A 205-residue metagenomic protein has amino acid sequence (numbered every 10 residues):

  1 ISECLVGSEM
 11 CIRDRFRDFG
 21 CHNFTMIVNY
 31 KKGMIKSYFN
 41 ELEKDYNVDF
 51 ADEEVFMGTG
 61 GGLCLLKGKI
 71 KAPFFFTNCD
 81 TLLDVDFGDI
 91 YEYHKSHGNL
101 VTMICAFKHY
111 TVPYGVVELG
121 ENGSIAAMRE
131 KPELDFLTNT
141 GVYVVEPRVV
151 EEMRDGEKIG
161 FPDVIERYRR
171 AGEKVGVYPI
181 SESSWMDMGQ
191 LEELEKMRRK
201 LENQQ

Functional and structural regions predicted by a protein language model:
I1-I12: Single conserved hydrophobic/aromatic residue that forms the stacking wall/gate of nucleotide- or nucleobase-binding
E3-C4, D18, K44, G68 (+1 more regions): Solvent-exposed polar/charged
E9, H22-F24, N47, L100 (+1 more regions): Residues at the starts of beta-strands that form the adenosine-phosphate
C11, D49-A51, Y178: General small-molecule cofactor/ligand-binding pocket signal
R15-C21: Short, acidic, metal-binding catalytic loop of nucleotide-sugar glycosyltransferases
H22-Y30, A51: Short beta-strand/loop segment that forms part of the nucleotide-sugar
K36, N40-E121: Conserved beta-loop-beta/alpha segment of the NTase-like Rossmann-fold superfamily that binds/positions NTPs
F74-F75, L82, G88-K95, K108-T111 (+1 more regions): Catalytic-core segments of class I nucleotidyltransferases/pyrophosphorylases that form NMP-activated intermediates
